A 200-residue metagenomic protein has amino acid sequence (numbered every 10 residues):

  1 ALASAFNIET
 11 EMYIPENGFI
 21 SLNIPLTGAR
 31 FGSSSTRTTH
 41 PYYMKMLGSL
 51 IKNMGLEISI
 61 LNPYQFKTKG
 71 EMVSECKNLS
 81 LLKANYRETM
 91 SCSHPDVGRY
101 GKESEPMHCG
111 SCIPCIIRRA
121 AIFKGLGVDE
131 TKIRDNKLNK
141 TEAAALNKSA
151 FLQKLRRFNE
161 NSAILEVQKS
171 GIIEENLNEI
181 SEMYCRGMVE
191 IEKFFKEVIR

Functional and structural regions predicted by a protein language model:
A1-R200: Nucleotide-activated chemistry modules centered on ATP-dependent adenylation/adenylyltransferase
